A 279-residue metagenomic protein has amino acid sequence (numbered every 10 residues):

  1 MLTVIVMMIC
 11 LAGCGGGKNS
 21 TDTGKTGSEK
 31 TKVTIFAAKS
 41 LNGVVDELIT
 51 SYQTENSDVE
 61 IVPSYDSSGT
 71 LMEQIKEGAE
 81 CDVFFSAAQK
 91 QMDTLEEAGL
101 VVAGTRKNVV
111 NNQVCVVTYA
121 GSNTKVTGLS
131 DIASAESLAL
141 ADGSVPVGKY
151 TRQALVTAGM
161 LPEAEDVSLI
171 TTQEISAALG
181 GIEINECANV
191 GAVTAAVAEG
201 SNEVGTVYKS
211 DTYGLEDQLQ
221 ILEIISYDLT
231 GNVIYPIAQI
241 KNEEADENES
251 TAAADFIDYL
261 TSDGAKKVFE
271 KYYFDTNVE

Functional and structural regions predicted by a protein language model:
M1-I5: Sec-dependent N-terminal signal peptides
I9-G13: C-terminal motif of bacterial Sec signal peptides marking the signal peptidase cleavage site
C14-T50, T54, G69, Q89 (+3 more regions): Exported/periplasmic ABC-transporter solute-binding proteins
S51-P63: Signal peptide-proximal N-terminal region of secreted/periplasmic/extracellular or secretory-lumen proteins
D58, E80-C81, N202: Short, high-confidence coil segments that cap the C-terminus of an alpha-helix and link into the following beta-strand
P63-E73, E80-E96: Ligand-binding clamshell of periplasmic/extracellular solute-binding protein-like
A98-R106: A short, gly/pro- and small-residue-rich
